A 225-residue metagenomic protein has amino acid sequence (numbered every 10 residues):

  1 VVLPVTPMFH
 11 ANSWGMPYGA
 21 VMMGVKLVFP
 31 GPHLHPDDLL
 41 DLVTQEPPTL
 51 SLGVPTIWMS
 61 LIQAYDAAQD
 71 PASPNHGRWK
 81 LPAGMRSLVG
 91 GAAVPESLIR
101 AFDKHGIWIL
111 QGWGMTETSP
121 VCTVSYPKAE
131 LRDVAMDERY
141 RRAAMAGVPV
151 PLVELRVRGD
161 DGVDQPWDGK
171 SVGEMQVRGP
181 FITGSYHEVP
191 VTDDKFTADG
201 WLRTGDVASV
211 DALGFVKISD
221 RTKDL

Functional and structural regions predicted by a protein language model:
V1-P4, F9-L50, A64-Q69, S73: Conserved AMP-binding/adenylation subdomain of ANL enzymes
P4, F29, G53, V89 (+3 more regions): A structural signal for the hydrophobic beta-strands that form the central parallel beta-sheet of Rossmann-like
H10, P151, S209: Nucleotide-sugar-dependent glycosyltransferase donor-binding/catalytic pocket residues
M22-V25, P48-G53, I62-Y140, E154 (+1 more regions): Gly/Ser/Thr-rich phosphate-binding loop
T56-W58, V94, I182: Alpha-helix capping/helix-boundary segments
V148, D168, E174-L225: Conserved ATP-binding/catalytic segment of the ANL
E154, G159-V163, D199, A212-L213: Residue-level recognition of short loop/turn positions
